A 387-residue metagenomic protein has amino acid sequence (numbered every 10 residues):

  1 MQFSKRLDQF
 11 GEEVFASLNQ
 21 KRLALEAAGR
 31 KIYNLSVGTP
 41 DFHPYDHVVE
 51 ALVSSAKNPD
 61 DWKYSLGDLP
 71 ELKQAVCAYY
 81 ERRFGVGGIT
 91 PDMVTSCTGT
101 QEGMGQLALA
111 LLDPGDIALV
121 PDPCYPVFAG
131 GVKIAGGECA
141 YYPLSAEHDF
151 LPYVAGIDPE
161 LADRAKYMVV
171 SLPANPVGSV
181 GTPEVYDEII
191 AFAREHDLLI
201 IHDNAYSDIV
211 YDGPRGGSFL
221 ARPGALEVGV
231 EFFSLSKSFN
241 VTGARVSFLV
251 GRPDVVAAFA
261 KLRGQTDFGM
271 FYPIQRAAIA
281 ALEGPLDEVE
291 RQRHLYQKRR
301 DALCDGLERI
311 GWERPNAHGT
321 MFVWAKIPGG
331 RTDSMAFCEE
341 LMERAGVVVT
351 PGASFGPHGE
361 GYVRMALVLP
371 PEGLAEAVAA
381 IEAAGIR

Functional and structural regions predicted by a protein language model:
Q2-G99, Q106, A281-G284, R387: N-terminal small-domain helix-loop-helix segment of the aminotransferase-like
L25-A28, A135, E195-H196, I310 (+1 more regions): Helix C-cap/helix->beta junction micro-motif
A110-V132: Conserved PLP-anchoring active-site segment centered on the Schiff-base-forming lysine
A140, S145-P214: Active-site phosphate-binding strand-loop segment of PLP-dependent enzymes
R222-Q297, D301-G306, G385-I386: Conserved core segment of the aminotransferase class I/II
I279, L295-C304, R314-K326, G359: Conserved glycine-rich beta-strand-loop-beta hairpin in the small C-terminal domain of fold type I
R331, E340-V349, F355-R387: PLP-dependent enzyme catalytic core of the Aspartate aminotransferase-like
